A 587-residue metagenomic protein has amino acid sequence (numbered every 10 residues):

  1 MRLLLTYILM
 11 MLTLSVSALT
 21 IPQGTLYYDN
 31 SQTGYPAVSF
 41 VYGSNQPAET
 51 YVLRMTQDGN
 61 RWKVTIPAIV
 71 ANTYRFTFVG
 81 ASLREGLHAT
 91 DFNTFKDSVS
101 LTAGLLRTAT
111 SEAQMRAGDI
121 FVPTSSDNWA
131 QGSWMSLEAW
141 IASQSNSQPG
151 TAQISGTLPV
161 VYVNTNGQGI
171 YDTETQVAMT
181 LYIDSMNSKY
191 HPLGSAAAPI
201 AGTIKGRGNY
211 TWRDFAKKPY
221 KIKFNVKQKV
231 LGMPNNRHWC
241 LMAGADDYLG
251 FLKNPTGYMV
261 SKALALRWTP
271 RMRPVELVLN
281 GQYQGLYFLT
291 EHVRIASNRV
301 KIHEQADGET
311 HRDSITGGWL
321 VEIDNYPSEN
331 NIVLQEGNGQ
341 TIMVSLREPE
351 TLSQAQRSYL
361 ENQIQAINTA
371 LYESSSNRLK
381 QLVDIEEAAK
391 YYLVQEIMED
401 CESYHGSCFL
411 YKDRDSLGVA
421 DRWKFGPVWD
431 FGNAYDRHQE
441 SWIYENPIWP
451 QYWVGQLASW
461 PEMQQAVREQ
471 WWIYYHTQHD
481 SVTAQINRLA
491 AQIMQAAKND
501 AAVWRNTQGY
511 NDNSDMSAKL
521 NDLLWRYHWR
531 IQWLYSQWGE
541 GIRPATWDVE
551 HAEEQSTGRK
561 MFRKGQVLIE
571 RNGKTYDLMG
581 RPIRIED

Functional and structural regions predicted by a protein language model:
M1-L5: Positively charged n-region of N-terminal signal peptides that target proteins for export
T13-S17: N-terminal signal peptide c-region/cleavage motif recognized by signal peptidases
A18-T157: Insoluble glucan recognition modules
L19, N30-Y35, A71, A81-S82 (+2 more regions): Regulatory N- and C-terminal appendages and interdomain linkers associated with kinase/kinase-like NTP transferase
L158, G169-Y171, T211, F215 (+2 more regions): Middle-to-C-terminal accessory/interaction subdomains
V177-A243: Conserved oxyanion/phosphate-binding beta-strand-loop segments in alpha/beta enzyme cores
K221-K229, N236-A245, A265-P270, Q282-L393 (+1 more regions): Internal "kinase-insert"/substrate-recognition segments embedded within catalytic cores of ATP-dependent enzymes
G539-N572, P582-I583: Residue-level detector of functionally pivotal "anchor" positions at catalytic/ligand-binding pockets or at interdomain
